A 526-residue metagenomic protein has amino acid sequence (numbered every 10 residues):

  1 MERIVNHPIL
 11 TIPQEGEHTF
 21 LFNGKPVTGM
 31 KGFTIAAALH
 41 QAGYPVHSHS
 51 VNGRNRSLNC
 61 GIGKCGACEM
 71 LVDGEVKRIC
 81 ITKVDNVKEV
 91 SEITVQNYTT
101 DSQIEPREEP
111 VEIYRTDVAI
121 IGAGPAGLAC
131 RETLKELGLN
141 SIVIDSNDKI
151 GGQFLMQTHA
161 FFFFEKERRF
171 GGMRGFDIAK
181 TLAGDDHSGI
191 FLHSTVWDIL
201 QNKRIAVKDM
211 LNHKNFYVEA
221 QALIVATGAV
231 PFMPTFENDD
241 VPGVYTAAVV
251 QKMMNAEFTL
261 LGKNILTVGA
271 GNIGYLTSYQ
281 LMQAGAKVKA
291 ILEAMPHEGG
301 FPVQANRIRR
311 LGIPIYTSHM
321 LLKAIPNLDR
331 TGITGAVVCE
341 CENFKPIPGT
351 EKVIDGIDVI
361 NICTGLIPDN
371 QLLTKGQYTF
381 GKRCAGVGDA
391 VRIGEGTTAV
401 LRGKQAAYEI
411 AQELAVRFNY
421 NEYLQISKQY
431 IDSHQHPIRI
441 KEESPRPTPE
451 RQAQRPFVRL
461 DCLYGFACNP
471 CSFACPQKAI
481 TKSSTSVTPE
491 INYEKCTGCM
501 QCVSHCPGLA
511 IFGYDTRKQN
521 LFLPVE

Functional and structural regions predicted by a protein language model:
M1-H18, M30-E526: Residues forming the flavin
N23: ABC transporter nucleotide-binding domain catalytic core, centered on the Walker B motif
